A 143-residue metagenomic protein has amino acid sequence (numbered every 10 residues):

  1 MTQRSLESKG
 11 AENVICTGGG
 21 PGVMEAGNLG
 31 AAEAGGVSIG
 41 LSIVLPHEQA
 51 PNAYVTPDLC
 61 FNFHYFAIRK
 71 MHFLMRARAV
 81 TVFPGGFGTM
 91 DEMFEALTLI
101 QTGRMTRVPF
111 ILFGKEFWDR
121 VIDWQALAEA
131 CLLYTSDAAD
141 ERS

Functional and structural regions predicted by a protein language model:
M1-L41: Glycine-rich beta-alpha loop segments
T2-G10, I100-R104, L132: Alpha-helix termini
A26, W118-E129: Glycine-rich, charge-decorated loop segments at or immediately adjacent to ligand/cofactor-binding or catalytic sites
G35-E48, F83, L97-V121: Short, acidic/small-residue loops that bind anionic groups at enzyme active sites
P46-M75: Glycine-rich oxoanion-binding loops at beta->alpha junctions
H64-I111: Active-site/ligand-binding-proximal alpha/beta "capping" segment
Y134-S143: Single conserved hydrophobic/aromatic residue that forms the stacking wall/gate of nucleotide- or nucleobase-binding
